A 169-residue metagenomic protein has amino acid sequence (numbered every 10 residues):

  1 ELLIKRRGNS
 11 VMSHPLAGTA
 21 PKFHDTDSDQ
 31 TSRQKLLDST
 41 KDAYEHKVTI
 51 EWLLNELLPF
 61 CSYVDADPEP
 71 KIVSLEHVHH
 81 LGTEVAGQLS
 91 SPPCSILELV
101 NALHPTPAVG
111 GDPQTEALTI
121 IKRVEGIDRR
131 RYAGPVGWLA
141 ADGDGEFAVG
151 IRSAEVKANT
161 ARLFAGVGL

Functional and structural regions predicted by a protein language model:
E1-L2, E84-L169: Conserved hydrophobic core element of enzyme catalytic domains
E1-M12: SIR2/sirtuin-family catalytic core signature
V11-S13, R162-L163: Short hydrophobic-aromatic micro-motifs
M12-K122: Contiguous alpha-helical scaffold segments within structured protein domains that host functional hotspots
